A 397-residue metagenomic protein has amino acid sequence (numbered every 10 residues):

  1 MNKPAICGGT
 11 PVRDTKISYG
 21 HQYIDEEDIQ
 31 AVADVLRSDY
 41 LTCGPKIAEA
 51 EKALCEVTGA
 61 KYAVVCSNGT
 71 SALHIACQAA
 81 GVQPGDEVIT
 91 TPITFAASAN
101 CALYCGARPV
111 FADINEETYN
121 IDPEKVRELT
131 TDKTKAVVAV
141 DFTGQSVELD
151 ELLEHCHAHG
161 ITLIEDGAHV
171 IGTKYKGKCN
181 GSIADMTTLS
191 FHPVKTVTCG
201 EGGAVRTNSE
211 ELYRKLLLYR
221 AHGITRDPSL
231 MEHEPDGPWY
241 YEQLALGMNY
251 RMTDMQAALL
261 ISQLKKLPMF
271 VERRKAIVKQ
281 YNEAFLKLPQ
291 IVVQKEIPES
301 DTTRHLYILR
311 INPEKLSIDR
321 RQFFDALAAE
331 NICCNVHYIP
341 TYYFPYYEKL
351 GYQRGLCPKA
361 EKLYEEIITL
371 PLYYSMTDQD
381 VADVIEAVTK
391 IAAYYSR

Functional and structural regions predicted by a protein language model:
M1-Y40, P45, Y241-L244, P371: N-terminal "arm"/small-domain region of PLP-dependent enzymes with the aminotransferase-like
Y40-E87, C101-C105, F111-D113, K178: Phosphate-binding glycine-rich loop
I47-K52, A60-A63, E124, A136-V140 (+4 more regions): PLP-dependent aminotransferase class I/II
I93-V110, I161: A short helix-loop-beta submotif of the ANL/AMP-binding
N100-A102, H155, C179, M255: Hydrophobic/aromatic ligand-binding patch that stacks against planar heteroaromatic rings of cofactors or nucleotides
R108-T118, N335: Short beta-strand->loop structural element characteristic of the AMP-binding/adenylate-forming
E117-C199, A204-R214, T369: Active-site phosphate-binding strand-loop segment of PLP-dependent enzymes
